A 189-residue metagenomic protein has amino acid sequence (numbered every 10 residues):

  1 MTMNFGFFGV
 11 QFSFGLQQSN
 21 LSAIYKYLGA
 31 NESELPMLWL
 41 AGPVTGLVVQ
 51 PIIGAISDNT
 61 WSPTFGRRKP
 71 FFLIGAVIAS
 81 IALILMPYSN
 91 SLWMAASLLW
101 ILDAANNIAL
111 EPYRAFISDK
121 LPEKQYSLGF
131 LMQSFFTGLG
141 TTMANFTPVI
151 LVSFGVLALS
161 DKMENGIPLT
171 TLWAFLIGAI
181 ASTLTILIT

Functional and structural regions predicted by a protein language model:
M1-T45: Helix-loop boundary and gating motifs at the non-cytosolic
Y27, N59, T142-L169: Transmembrane alpha-helix termini and helix-breaking/packing motifs in multi-pass membrane transporters
L35-W61, I81, L139-N145: Central cavity-lining transmembrane alpha-helices of secondary-active solute carriers, predominantly the Major
T45-L47, S127-V156: Glycine-rich segments within core transmembrane alpha-helices of 12-TM secondary carriers
N59-G75: Cytoplasmic membrane-interface "Motif A"-like loop-to-helix N-cap segments of 12-TM Major Facilitator Superfamily
P70-S91: C-terminal ends and interior cores of transmembrane alpha-helices in multi-pass membrane transporters/permeases
I74, P168-T189: Symmetry-related core transmembrane helices of the 12-TM Major Facilitator Superfamily/SLC fold
W100-F136: Cytoplasmic helix-loop-helix junction between adjacent transmembrane helices in 12-TM secondary transporters
